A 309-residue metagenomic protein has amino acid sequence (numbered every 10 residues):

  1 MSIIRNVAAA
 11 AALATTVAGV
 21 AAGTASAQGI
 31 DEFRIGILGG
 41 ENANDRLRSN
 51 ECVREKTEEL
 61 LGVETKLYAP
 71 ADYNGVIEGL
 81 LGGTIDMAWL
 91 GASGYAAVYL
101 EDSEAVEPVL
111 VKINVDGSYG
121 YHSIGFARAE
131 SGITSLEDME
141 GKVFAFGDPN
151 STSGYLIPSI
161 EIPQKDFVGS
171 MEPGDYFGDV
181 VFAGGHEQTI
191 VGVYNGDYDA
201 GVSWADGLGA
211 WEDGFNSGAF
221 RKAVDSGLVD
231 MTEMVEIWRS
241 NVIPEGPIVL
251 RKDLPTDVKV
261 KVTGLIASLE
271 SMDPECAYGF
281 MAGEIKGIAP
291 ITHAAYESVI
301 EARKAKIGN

Functional and structural regions predicted by a protein language model:
M1-A11: Bacterial N-terminal signal peptides that target proteins for export
V20-A27: Sec/Tat signal peptide C-region and signal peptidase I cleavage site
Q28-A96: Extracytoplasmic small-molecule ligand-binding "clamshell" domains of the periplasmic binding protein/Venus flytrap
G29-I37, E41-C52, L250-N309: An extracytoplasmic/periplasmic, membrane-proximal ligand-sensing/linker region
L38-G39, H122-I133, R239-D257: A bilobed periplasmic-binding-protein/Venus flytrap-type ligand-binding module shared by bacterial periplasmic
G39, A69-Y73, T84-D102, V111-K112 (+3 more regions): Beta->alpha turn/N-cap motifs
V111-S170: A conserved helix-loop-strand patch within extracytoplasmic ligand-binding domains of the periplasmic binding
P149-P255: Pocket-lining segment of extracytoplasmic ligand-binding domains
